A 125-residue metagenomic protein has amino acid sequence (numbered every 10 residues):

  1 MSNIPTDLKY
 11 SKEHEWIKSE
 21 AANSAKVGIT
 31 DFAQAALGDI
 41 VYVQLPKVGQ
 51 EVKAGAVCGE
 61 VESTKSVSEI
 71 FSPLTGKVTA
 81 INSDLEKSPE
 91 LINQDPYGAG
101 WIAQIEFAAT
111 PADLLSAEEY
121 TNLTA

Functional and structural regions predicted by a protein language model:
M1-A54, V67, E90, Q94-A125: Acidic, low-complexity mobile loops and tails
I17-E20, T64, I81-D84: Residue-level recognition of beta-strand microenvironments
A35, K77-V78, D84-L85: Short, charged/polar surface micro-motifs in flexible loops or helix N-caps
C58-G59, T64-K65, D84-L85, A109: Short, charged beta-turn/beta-strand-edge "cap" motif at the junction between a beta-strand and an adjacent loop
P73, K87, L115: Charged, alpha-helix-enriched surfaces in structured cytosolic catalytic cores of large nucleotide-utilizing machines
